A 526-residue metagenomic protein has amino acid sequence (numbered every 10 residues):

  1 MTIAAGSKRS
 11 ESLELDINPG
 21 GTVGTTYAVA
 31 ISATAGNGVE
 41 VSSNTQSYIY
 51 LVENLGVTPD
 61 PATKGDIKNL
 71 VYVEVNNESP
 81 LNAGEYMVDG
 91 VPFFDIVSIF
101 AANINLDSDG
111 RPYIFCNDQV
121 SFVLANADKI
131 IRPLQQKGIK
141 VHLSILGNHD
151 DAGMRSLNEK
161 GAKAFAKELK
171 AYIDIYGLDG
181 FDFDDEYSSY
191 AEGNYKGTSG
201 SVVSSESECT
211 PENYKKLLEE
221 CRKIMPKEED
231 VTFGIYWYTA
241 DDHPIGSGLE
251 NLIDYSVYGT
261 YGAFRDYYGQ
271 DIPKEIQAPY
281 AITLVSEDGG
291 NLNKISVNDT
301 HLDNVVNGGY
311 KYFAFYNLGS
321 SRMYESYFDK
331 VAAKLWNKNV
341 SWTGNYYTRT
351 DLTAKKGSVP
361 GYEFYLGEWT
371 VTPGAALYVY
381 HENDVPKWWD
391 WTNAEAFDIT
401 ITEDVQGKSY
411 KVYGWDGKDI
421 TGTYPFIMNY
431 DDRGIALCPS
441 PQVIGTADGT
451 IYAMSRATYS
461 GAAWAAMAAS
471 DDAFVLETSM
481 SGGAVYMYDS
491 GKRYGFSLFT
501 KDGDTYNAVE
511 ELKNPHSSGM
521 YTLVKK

Functional and structural regions predicted by a protein language model:
T2-R9: Short proline/glycine- and polar residue-rich coil/turn motifs
K8, G20-G361, G449, L523: Secreted glycan hydrolases and related glycan-binding modules that recognize and/or cleave
S10-D16: Exposed aromatic-hydrophobic patches
T34, T370-V379, G414-G417, S440-I444 (+1 more regions): Generic short beta-strand segments
A354-Y365, W369, Y486-K526: Edge beta-strand at a domain terminus
G357-N393, V412-Y413: Tryptophan-anchored aromatic micro-motifs
Y410-S490: Contiguous, well-ordered beta-strand patches that form the walls/edges of small beta-barrel/beta-sandwich domains
